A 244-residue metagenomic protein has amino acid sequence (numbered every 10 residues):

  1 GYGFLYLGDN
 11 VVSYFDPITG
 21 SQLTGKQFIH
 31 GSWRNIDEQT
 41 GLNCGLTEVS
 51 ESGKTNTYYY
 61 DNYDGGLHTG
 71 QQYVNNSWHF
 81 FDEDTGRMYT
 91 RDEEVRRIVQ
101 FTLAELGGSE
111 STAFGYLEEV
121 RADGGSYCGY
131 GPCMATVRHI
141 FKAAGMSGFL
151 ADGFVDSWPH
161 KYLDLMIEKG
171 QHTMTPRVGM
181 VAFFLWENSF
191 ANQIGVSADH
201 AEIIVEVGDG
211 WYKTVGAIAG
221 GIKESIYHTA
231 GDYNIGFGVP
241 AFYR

Functional and structural regions predicted by a protein language model:
G1-E94: Extracellular adhesion/carbohydrate-binding repeat motifs centered on closely spaced tryptophans
T19, T40, D64, T85 (+4 more regions): A mature extracytoplasmic/lumenal domain signature
Q22, M88, G125, V181 (+2 more regions): Residue-level detection of beta-strand scaffold positions
S32, S77, V178, A198-H200 (+1 more regions): Residues that flank catalytic or metal-binding motifs in active/ligand-binding sites
Y89-F149, S197: N-terminal capping segments
I98, T102, V137, F141 (+5 more regions): Hydrophobic beta-strand residues in large extracellular and virion-surface proteins
S147-I222: ...with weaker cross-activation on analogous glycine-rich loops/strands in unrelated enzymes
Y212-R244: Active-site or metal-binding loop neighborhoods of secreted/extracellular toxin and effector enzymes
